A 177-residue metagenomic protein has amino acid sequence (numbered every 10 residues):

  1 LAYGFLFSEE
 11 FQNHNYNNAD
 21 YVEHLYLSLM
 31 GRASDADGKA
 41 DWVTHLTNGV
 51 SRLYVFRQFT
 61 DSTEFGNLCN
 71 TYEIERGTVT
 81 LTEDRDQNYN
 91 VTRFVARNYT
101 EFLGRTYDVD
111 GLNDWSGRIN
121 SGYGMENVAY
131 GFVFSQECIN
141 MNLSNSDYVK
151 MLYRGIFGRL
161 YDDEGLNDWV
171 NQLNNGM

Functional and structural regions predicted by a protein language model:
L1-M177: Substrate/cofactor-recognition hotspot
